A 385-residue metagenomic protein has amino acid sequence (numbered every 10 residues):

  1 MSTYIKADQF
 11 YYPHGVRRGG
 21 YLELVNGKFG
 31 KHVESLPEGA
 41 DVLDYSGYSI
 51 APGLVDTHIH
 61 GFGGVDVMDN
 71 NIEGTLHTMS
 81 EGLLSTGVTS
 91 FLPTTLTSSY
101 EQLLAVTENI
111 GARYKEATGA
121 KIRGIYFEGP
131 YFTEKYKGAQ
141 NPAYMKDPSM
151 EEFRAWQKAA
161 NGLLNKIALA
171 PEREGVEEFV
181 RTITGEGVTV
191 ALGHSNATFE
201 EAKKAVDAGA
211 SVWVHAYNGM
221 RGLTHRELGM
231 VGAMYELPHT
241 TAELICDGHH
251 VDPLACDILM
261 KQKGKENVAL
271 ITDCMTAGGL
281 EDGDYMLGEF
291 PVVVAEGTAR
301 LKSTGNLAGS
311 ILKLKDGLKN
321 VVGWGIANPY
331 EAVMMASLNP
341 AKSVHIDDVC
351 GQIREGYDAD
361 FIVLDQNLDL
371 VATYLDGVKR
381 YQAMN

Functional and structural regions predicted by a protein language model:
M1-A51: Histidine-rich, glycine-flanked metal-binding segment
D8, K342, Q352-N385: C-terminal cap of metal-dependent C-N hydrolases
Y48-A105: Metal-associated gating/positioning segment near the N- to mid-region
G61-G74, A139-K146, T189-G193: Active-site mouth loops of central-metabolism enzymes
E81-L163: Divalent-metal coordination cores built from histidine and acidic residues
F127, I183, W213, V321 (+1 more regions): Conserved, mostly hydrophobic/aromatic
R154, K158-L280: Active-site core of metal-dependent hydrolases
G229, A233-A242, M260-T272, G278-L364: His/Asp/Glu-enriched, well-ordered alpha-helical/loop segment that forms or immediately abuts the divalent-metal
